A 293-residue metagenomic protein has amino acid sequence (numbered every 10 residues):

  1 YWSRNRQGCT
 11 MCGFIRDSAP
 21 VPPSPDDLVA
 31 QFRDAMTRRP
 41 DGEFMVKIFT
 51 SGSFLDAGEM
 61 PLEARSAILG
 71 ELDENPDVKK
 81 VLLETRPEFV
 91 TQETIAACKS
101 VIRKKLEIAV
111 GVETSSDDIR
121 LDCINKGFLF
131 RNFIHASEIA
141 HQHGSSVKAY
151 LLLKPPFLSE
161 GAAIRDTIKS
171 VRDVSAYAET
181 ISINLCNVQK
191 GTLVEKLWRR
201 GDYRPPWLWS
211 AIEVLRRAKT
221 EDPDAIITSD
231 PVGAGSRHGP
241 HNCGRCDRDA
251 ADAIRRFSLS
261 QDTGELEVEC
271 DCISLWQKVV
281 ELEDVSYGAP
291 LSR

Functional and structural regions predicted by a protein language model:
Y1-D17: Local cysteine-cluster metal-coordination motifs and their immediate loop/turn environment, predominantly Fe-S cluster
F14-P61, N75-V90, K105-N132, T180-S182: Core AdoMet radical
V29-M36, R65-L72, I95-K99, F133-S137 (+2 more regions): Generic structural signal for well-ordered alpha-helices, preferentially at hydrophobic/aromatic core positions
A35-D41, I68-P76, A96-K105, E138-G144 (+2 more regions): Acidic (Asp/Glu)-rich catalytic clusters
G58-S66, T91-S100, G161: Distinct, well-ordered alpha-helical segments
E88-T91, N125-G127, P156-K169, R204-W209: Active-site glycine- and acidic-residue-rich loops that bind and position anionic ligands or nucleotide-like cofactors
R131-T192, I212-P231: Conserved C-terminal portion of the radical SAM core fold that forms the substrate/S-adenosylmethionine-binding
N187-R293: Auxiliary Fe-S-binding modules of radical SAM enzymes
